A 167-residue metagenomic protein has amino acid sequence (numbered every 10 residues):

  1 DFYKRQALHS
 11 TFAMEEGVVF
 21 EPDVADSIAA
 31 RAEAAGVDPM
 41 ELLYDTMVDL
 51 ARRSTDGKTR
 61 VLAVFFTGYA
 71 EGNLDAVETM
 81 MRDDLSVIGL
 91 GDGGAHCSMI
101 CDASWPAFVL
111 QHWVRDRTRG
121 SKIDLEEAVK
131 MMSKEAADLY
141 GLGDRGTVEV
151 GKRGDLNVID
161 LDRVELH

Functional and structural regions predicted by a protein language model:
D1-K122: Active-site neighborhoods of metal-dependent hydrolases
R60-V77, L125-V129, A137-H167: Acidic, glycine-enriched loop/beta-strand segments at the rims of small-molecule binding/catalytic pockets
K134: Phosphate-backbone binding interfaces of nucleic-acid-interacting proteins
